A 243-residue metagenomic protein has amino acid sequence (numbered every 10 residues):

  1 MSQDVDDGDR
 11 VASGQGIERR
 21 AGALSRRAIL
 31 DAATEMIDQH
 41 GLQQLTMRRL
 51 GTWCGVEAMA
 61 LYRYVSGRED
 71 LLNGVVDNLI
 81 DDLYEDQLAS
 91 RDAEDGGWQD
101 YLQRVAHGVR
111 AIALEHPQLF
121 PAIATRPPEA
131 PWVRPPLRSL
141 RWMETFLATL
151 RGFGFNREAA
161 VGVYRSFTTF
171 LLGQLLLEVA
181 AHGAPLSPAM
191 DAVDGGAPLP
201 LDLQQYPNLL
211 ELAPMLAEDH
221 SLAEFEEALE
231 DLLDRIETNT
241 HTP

Functional and structural regions predicted by a protein language model:
M1-L24, L88-R91, Y206-M215: N-terminal intrinsically disordered/low-complexity leader segments
A28, A32, M36-D70, G74: Helix-turn-helix
A28, D70, R104, G162-T169 (+2 more regions): Amphipathic alpha-helical interaction segments
L30, D95, Q99, Q103 (+1 more regions): Short, amphipathic alpha-helical "lid/cap" segments that border enzyme active or binding sites
V76-Y84: Short, basic, alpha-helical segments at the C-terminal edge of helix-turn-helix-like DNA-binding modules
D86-W132, R138-R141: Hydrophobic alpha-helical connector segments
E129-G154, E158-R165, L176-L177, P198-L203 (+1 more regions): Amphipathic alpha-helical packing segments from all-alpha helical-bundle domains
T169-L186, L199-L222, D234-H241: Amphipathic C-terminal alpha-helical segment
